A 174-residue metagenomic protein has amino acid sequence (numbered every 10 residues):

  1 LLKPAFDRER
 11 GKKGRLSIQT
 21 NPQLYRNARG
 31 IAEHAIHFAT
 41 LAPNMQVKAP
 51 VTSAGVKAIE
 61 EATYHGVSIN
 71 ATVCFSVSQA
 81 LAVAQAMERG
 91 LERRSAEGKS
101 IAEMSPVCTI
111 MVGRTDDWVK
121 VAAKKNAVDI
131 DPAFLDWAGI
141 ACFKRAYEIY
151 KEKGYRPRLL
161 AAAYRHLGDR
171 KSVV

Functional and structural regions predicted by a protein language model:
L1-I59, Y64: Active-site beta->alpha loop and helix N-cap motifs at the rims of alpha/beta catalytic domains
S68-V174: Catalytic alpha/beta core domains of metabolic enzymes, predominantly
